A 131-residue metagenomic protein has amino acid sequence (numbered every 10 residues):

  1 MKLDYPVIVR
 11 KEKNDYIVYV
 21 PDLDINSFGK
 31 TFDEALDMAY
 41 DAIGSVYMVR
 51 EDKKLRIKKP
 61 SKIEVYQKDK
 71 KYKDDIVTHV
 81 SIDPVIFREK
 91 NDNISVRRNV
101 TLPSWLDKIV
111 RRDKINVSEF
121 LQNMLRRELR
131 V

Functional and structural regions predicted by a protein language model:
M1-N14: N-terminal segment of the canonical double-stranded RNA-binding domain
K2-L3, G44-V100, W105-D113, E119 (+2 more regions): Short, charged, surface-exposed hinge/linker loops at domain edges that act as mobile lids or interdomain connectors
Y5, Y16, I25-S27: Structural detector for hydrophobic anchor residues on beta-strands
K13-I17, S95-R97: A generic structural signal for beta-strand entry/edge sites
Y19-P21, P103: Short, proline-centered helix/strand-breaking motifs
L23-D33, N99: A short, exposed loop/beta-hairpin motif centered on an aromatic-Gly-Thr core
T31-M48: A short, charged, amphipathic alpha-helix used as a generic interaction element across diverse proteins
